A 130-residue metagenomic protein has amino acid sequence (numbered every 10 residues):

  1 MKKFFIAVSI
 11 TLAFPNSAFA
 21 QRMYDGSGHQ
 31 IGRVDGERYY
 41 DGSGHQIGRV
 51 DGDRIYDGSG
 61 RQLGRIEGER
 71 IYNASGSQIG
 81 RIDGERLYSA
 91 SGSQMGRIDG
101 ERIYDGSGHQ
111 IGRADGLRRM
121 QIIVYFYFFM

Functional and structural regions predicted by a protein language model:
K2-E37, D41-Q46, G52-D53, S59-Q62 (+2 more regions): Long terminal segments
